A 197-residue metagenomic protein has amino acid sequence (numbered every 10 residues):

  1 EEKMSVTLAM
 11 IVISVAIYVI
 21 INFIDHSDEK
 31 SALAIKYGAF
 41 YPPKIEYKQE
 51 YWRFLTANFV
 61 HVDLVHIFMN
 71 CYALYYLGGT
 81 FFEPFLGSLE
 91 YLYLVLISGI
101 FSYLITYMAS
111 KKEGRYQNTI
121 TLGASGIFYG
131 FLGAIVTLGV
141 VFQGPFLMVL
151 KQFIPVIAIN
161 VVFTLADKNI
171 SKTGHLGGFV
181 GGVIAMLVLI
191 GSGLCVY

Functional and structural regions predicted by a protein language model:
E1-Y197: A detector for small-residue-rich transmembrane helices and their helix-helix packing motifs
